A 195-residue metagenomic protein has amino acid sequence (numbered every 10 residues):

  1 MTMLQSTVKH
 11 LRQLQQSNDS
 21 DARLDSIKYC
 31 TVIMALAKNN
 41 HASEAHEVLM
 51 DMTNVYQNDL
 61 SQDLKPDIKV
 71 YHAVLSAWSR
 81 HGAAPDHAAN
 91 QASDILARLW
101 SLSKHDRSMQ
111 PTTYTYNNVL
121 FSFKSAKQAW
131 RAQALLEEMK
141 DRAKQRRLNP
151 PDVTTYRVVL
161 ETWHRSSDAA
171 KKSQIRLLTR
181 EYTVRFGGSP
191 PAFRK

Functional and structural regions predicted by a protein language model:
M1-K195: A basic, Ser/Thr-enriched alpha-helical scaffold prevalent in eukaryotic organelle gene-expression machinery
